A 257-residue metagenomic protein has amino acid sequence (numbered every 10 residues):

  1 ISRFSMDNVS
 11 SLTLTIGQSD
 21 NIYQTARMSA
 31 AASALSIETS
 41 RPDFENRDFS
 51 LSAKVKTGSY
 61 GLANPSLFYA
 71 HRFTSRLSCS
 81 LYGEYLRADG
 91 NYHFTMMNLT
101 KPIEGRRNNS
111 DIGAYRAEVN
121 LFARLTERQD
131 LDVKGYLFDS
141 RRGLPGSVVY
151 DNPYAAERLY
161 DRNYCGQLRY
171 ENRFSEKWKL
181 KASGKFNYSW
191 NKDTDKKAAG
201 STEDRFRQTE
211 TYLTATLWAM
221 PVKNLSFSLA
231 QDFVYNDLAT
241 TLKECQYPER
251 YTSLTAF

Functional and structural regions predicted by a protein language model:
I1-L14, I22-K54, P65-Y69: N-terminal periplasmic accessory domains that precede and gate Gram-negative outer-membrane beta-barrel machines
V9, P42, T74-R76, L86 (+3 more regions): Outer-membrane beta-barrel channels and translocator barrels
L14-G17, D48-G58, G166, F233-V234 (+1 more regions): Transmembrane beta-strand segments that form the barrel wall of outer-membrane beta-barrel proteins
A32, N46-S52, S78, D130 (+2 more regions): Outer-membrane beta-barrel architecture
T39, L67-H71, A117-A123, G166-N172 (+2 more regions): Residues on the lipid-exposed face of transmembrane beta-strands in outer-membrane beta-barrel proteins
A53-T57, L81-R87, V133-D139, A182-Y188 (+1 more regions): Transmembrane beta-barrel strands of outer-membrane/channel proteins
A88-T95, I103-R116, F122-K181, F186-E210 (+2 more regions): Flexible loop and strand-edge segments within Gram-negative outer membrane beta-barrel domains
S226-F257: Signature of Gram-negative outer-membrane beta-barrel scaffolds
